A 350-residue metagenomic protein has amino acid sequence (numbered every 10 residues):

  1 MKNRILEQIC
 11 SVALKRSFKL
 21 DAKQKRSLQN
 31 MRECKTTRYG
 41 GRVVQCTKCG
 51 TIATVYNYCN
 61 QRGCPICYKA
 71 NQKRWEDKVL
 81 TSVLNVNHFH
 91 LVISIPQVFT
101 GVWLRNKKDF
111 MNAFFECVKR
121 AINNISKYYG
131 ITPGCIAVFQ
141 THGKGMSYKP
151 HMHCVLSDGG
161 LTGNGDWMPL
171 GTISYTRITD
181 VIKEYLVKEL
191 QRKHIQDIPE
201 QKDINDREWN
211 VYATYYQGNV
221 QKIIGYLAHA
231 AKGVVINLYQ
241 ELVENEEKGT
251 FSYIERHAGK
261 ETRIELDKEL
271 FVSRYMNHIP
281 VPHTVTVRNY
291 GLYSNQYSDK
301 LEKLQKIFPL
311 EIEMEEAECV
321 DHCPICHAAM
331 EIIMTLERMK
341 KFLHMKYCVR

Functional and structural regions predicted by a protein language model:
M1-R350: Beta->alpha loop/short-helix hinge microenvironment recognizer with preference for catalytic Tyr/His contexts
